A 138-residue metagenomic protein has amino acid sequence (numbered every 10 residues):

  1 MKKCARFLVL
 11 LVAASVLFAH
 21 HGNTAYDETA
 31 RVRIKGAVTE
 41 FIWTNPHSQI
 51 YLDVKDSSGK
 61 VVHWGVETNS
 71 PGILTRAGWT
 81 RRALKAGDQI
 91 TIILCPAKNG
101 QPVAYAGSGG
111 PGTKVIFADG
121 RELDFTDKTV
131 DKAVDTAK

Functional and structural regions predicted by a protein language model:
M1-L8: Bacterial N-terminal signal peptides that target proteins for export
A19-V32: Short boundary/loop segments of OB/S1/cold-shock single-stranded nucleic-acid-binding domains
I34-V38: Conserved hydrophobic positions within beta-strands
T44-K55: Short aromatic-glycine-enriched beta-strand elements
T68-R76: Short, structured beta-strand/loop micro-motifs enriched in basic residues and often containing a Trp
R76-I92: Short nucleic-acid-contacting surface segments enriched for D/E, G, S/T with interspersed K/R
A97-D127: OB-fold/S1-family single-stranded nucleic acid-binding modules
